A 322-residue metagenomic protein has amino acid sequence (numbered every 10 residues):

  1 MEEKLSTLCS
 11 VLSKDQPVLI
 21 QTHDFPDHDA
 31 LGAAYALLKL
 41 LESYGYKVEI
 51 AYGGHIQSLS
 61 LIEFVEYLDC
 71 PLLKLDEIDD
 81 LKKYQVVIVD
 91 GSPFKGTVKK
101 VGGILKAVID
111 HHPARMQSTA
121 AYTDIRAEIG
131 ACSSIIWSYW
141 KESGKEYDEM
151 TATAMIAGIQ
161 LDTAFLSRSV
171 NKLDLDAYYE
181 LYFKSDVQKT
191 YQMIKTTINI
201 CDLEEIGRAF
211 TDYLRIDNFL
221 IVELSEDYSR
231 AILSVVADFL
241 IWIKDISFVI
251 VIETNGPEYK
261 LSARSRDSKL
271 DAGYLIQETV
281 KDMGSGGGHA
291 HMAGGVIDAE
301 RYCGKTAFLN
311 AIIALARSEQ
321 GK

Functional and structural regions predicted by a protein language model:
M1-L8, K95-G103, A127-C132, I136: An acidic intrinsically disordered interaction segment
E2-D24, G32-I62, K82-K83, A164-K322: Hydrophobic helix-and-loop "lid/oligomerization" segment in the mid-to-C-terminal part of catalytic domains
H23-D24, L68, V89-S92, I109-H112 (+4 more regions): Fold-independent oxyanion-binding glycine-rich loops and adjacent beta-strand/coil segments at enzyme active sites
D29-K39, A131-S138: Short amphipathic alpha-helical face segments that pack within enzyme cores and frequently flank/anchor catalytic
E42, E66, K141: Anion (oxyanion) recognition and catalysis
E63-E66, P71-Y122: Active-site cofactor/cluster-binding pocket
H111-Y179: Short alpha-helices
